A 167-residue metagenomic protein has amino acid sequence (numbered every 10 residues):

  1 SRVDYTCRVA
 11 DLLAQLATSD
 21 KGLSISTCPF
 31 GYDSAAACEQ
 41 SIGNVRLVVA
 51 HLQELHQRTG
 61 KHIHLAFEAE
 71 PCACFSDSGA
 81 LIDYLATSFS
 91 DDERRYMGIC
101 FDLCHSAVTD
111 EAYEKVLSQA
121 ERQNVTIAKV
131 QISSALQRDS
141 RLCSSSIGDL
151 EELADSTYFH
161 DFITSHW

Functional and structural regions predicted by a protein language model:
S1-G98: Active-site acidic/histidine proton-transfer and metal-coordination neighborhood in alpha/beta enzyme cores
E54-H166: Acidic/histidine-rich catalytic cores of soluble enzymes
